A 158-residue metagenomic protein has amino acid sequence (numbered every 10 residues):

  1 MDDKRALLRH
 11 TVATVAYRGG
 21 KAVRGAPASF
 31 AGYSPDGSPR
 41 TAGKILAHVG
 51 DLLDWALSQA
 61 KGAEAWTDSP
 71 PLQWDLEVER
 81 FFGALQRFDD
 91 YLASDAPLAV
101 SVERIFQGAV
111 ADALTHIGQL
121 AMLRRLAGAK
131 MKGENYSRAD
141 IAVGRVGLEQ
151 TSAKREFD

Functional and structural regions predicted by a protein language model:
M1-D2: N-terminal export signals and maturation junctions of secreted/periplasmic proteins
R5, R9-V23, F30-D68, V100-D158: Short, contiguous alpha-helical
G20, R24, Q86-D89: Amphipathic, well-packed alpha-helical segments that form the structural scaffold of globular domains
A26, S94-A99: Short, solvent-exposed, charged loop/turn and helix-capping segments that join or cap alpha-helices on peripheral
W55-A96: Helix-adjacent hinge/juxtasegments
